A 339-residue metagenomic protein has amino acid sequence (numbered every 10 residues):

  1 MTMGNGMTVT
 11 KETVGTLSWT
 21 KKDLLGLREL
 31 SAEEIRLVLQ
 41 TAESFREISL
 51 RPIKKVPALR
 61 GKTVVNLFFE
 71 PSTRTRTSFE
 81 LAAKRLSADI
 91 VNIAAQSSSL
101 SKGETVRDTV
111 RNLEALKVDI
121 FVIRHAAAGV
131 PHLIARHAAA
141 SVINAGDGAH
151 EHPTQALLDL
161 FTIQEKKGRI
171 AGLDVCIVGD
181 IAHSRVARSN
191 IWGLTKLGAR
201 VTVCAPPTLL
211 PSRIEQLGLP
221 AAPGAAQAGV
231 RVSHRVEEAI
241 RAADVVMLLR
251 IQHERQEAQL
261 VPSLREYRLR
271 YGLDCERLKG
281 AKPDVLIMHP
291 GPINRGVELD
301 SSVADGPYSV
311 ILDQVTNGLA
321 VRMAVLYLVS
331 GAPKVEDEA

Functional and structural regions predicted by a protein language model:
T2-L81: Positively charged, low-complexity intrinsically disordered leader regions
I53-Q164, R295: Phosphate/diphosphate ligand-binding glycine-rich loop within oxidoreductases
L59-V64, A171-V175, D284: Phosphate-coordination loops involved in phosphoryl transfer and adenosine-cofactor binding
F69-L81, E165-L249: Glycine-rich phosphate/diphosphate-binding loop of Rossmann-like nucleotide-binding domains
L86, H137-A139, L197, A228 (+2 more regions): Short, structured coil segments at secondary-structure junctions
E215-S302: Rossmann-like adenosine-cofactor binding region
D284-A339: Adenosine-phosphate binding glycine-rich loop
